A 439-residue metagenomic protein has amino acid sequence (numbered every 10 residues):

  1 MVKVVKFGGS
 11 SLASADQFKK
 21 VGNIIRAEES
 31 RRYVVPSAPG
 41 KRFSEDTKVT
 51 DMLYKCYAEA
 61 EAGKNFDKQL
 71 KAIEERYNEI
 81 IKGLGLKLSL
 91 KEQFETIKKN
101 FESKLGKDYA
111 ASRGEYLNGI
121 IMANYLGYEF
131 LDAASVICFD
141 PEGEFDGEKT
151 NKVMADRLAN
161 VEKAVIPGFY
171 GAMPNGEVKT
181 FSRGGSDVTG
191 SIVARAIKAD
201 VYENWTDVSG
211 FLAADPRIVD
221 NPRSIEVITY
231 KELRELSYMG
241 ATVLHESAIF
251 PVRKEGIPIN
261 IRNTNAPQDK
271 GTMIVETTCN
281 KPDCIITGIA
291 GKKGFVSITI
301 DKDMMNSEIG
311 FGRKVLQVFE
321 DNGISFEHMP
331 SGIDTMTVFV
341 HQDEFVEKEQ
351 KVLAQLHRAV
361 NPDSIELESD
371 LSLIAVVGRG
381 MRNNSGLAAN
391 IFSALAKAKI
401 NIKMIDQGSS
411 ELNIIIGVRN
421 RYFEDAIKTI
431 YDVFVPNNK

Functional and structural regions predicted by a protein language model:
M1-L244, I249, H341, G417-R419 (+1 more regions): Nucleotide/pyrophosphate-binding catalytic subdomain
V2-K3, R31-V34, Y128-E129, E162-V165 (+13 more regions): Structural motif
P39-G40, V208-G210, I259, N263-Q268 (+3 more regions): Glycine-rich beta-alpha junction loops
V136-C138, S209-G210, P267, D334 (+1 more regions): Positions that flank functional sites
L244-E246, E255, N265-T272, V346-E349: Surface-exposed amphipathic alpha-helical tracts and adjacent flexible/coil segments at the periphery of soluble enzymes
K270-K439: A conserved regulatory-domain signal marking ACT and ACT-like small-molecule sensing domains and adjacent regulatory
